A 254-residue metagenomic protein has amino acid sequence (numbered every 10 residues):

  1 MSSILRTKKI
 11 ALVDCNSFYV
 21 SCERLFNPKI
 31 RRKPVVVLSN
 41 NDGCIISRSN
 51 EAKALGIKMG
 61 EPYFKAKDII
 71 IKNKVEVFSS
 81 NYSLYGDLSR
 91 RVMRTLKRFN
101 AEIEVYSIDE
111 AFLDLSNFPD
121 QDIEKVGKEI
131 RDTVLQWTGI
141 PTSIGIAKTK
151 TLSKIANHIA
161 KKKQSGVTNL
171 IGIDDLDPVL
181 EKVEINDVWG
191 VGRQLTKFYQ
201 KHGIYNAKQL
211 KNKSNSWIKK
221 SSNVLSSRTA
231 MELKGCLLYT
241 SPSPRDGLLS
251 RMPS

Functional and structural regions predicted by a protein language model:
M1-M231: Gly/Gly-Pro- and Ser/Thr-rich, intrinsically disordered tail segments characteristic of DNA damage-repair and tolerance
R228, K234-S241: His/Glu-based metal-binding/catalytic segments typifying zinc-dependent metallopeptidases
Y239-S254: Single conserved hydrophobic/aromatic residue that forms the stacking wall/gate of nucleotide- or nucleobase-binding
